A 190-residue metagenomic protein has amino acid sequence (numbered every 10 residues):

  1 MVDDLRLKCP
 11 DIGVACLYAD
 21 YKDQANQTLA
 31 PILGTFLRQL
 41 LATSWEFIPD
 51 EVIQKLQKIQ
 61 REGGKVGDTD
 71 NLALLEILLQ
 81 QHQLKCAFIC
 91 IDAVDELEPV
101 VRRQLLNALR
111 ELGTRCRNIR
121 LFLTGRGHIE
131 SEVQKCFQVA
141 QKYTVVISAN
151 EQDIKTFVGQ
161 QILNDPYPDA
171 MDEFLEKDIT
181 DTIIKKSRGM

Functional and structural regions predicted by a protein language model:
M1-M190: Conserved NB-ARC/NACHT P-loop NTPase core of NLR-like innate immune receptors
